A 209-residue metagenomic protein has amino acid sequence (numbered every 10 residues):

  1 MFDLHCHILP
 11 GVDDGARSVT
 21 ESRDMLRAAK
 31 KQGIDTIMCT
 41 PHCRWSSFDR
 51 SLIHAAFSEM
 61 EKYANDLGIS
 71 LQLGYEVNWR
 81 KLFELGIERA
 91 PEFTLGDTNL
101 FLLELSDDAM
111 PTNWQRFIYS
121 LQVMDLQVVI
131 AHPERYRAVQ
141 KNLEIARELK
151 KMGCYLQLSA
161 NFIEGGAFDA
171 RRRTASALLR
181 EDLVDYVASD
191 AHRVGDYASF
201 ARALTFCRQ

Functional and structural regions predicted by a protein language model:
M1-G68: An N-terminally biased module of ancient metal coordination in phosphate/nucleic-acid-related enzymes
H5, P41, L71, H132 (+1 more regions): Divalent metal-coordination and catalytic microenvironments
V19-L26, F83-I87, T112-Q115, R173-A175: Short, acidic/polar
K30, Q122, L179-R180: Non-catalytic positions within long, well-ordered alpha-helices that form the structural scaffold/packing of enzyme
R44-S47, N78-R80, R135-V139, I163-G166 (+1 more regions): Active-site environment of divalent metal-dependent phosphoester hydrolases
D49-Q157: Extended substrate/RNA-proximal surfaces in nucleic-acid metabolism proteins
E181-S199: Short acidic/histidine-rich active-site segments
A201, T205-Q209: Mid-to-C-terminal alpha-helical segments outside catalytic/metal-binding sites
